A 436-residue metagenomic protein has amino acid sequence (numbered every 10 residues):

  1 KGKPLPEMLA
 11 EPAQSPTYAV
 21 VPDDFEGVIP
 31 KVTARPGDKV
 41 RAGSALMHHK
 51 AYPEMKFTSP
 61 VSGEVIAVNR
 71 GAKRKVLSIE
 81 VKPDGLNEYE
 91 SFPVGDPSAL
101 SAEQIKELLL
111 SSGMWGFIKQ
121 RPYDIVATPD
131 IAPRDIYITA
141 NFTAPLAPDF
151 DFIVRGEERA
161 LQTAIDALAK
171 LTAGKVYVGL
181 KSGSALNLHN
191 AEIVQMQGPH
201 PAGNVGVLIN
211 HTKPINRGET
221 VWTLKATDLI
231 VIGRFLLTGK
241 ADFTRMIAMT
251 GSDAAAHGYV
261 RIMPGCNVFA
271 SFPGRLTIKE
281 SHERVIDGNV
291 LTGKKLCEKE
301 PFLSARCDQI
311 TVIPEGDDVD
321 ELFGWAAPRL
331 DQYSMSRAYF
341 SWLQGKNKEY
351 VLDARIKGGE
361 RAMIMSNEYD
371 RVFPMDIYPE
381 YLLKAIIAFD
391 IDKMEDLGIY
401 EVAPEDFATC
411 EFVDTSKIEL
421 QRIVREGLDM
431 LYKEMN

Functional and structural regions predicted by a protein language model:
K1-T33, H48, I193-M196: N-terminal, Lys/Arg-enriched amphipathic/low-complexity engagement segments that precede the first folded domain
V28, A34, A51-E54, A256: Short, solvent-exposed loop/turn positions at domain surfaces that link secondary-structure elements or cap domain
V28, S59, K75: Exposed loop/turn and edge beta-strand positions of beta-sandwich/beta-sheet ligand-binding modules
A34-H48, A67: Short, well-structured beta-strand-loop connectors
A42-K50, P273, L382: Iron-sulfur cluster-binding cysteine motifs and their immediate structural context in ferredoxin-like electron-transfer
E54-S62: Short coil-to-beta-strand transition motifs
M55, N69-A270, G274-N436: Buried, small/hydrophobic-residue-enriched core segments of structured protein domains
